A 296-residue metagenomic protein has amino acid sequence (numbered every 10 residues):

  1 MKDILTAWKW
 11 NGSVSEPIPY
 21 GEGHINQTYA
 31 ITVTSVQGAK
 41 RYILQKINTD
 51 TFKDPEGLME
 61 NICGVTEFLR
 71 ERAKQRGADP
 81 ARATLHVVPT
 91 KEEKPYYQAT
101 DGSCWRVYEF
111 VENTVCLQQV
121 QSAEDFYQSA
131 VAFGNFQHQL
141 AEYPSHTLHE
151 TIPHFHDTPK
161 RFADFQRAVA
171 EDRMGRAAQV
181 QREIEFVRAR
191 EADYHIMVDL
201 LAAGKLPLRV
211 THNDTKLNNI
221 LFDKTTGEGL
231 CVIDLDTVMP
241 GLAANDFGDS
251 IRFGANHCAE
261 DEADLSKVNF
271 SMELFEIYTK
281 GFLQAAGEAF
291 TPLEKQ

Functional and structural regions predicted by a protein language model:
M1-I18, L69: Juxta-kinase regulatory segment immediately upstream of eukaryotic protein kinase catalytic domains
T6-V14, K74-A81, E288-A289: Short secondary-structure junctions
W10-S35: ATP-binding glycine-rich phosphate-binding loop
I18-E22, Q45-E56, V111-V131, E142-H212 (+2 more regions): ATP-dependent phospho-/nucleotidyl transfer catalytic cores
G38-N61, E67-T147, A170: ATP-binding pocket architecture of kinase catalytic cores
E109, F282-Q296: Hydrophobic alpha-helical bundle architecture
N218-A259: Catalytic activation segment of kinase domains across protein kinase-like and atypical kinase folds
A244-E288: Active-site activation/catalytic loop segments of kinase-like enzymes and analogous catalytic loops in related
